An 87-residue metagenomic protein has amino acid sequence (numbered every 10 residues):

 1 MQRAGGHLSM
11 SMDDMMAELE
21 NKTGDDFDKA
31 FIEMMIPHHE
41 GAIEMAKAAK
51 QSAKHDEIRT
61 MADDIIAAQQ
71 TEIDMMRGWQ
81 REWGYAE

Functional and structural regions predicted by a protein language model:
M1-E87: His/Met- and acidic-residue-enriched segments that coordinate or traffic transition-metal cofactors and support
